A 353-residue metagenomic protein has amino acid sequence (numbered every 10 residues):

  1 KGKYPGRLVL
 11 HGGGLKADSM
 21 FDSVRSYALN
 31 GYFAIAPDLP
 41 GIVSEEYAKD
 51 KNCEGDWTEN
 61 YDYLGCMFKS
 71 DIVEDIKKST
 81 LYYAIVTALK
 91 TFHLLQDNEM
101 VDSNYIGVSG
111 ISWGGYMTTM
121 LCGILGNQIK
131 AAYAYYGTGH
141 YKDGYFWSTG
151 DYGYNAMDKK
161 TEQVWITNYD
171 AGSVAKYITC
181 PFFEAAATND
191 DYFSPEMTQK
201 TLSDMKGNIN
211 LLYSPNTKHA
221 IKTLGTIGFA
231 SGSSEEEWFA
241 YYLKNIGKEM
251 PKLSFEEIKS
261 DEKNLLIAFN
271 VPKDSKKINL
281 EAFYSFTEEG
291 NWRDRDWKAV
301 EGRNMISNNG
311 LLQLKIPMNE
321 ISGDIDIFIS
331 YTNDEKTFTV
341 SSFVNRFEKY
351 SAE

Functional and structural regions predicted by a protein language model:
Y4, L10-L15: Active-site glycine-rich loops that stabilize anionic/oxyanionic intermediates across multiple enzyme folds
L15, S19, V24-L29, F33-I85 (+1 more regions): Cap/lid segment of the alpha/beta-hydrolase catalytic domain
C66-I111, I129: Gly/Ser-rich "nucleophile elbow"/oxyanion-hole loop immediately N-terminal to the catalytic nucleophile in hydrolases
G110-T118: Gly/Ala-rich beta-loop-alpha elbow adjacent to hydrolase catalytic centers
M117-E162, L212-N216, A220-A230: Hydrolase active-site cap/lid region
I178, E184-A186, D190: Short beta-strand/loop motif that positions the catalytic acidic residue of the alpha/beta-hydrolase fold
D191-M197: Conserved alpha/beta-hydrolase "acid-adjacent" motif
A240-Y284, K298-P317: Surface beta-strand/loop "capping" patches
